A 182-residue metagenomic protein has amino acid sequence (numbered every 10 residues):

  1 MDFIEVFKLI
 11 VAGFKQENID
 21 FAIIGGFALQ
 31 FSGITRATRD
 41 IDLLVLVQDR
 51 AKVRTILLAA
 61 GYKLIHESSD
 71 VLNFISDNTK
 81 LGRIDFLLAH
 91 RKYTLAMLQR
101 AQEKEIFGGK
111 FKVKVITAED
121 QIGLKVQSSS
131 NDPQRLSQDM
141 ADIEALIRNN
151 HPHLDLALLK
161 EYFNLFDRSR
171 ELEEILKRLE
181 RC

Functional and structural regions predicted by a protein language model:
M1-C182: Compositionally biased terminal segments of proteins
